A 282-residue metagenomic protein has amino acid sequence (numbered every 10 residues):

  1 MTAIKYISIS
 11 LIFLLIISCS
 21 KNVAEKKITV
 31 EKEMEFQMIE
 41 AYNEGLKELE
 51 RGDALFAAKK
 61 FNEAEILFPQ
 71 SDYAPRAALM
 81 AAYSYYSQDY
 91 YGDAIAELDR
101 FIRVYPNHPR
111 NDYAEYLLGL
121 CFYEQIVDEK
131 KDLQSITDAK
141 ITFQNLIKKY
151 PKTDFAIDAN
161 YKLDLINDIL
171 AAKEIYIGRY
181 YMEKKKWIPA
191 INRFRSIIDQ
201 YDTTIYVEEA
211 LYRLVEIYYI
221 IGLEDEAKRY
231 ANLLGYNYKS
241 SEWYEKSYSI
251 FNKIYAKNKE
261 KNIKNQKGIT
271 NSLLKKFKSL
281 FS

Functional and structural regions predicted by a protein language model:
M1-C19: Sec-dependent bacterial lipoprotein signal peptides
C19-S282: Acidic, polar-rich low-complexity tracts and alpha-helical solenoid repeat scaffolds
